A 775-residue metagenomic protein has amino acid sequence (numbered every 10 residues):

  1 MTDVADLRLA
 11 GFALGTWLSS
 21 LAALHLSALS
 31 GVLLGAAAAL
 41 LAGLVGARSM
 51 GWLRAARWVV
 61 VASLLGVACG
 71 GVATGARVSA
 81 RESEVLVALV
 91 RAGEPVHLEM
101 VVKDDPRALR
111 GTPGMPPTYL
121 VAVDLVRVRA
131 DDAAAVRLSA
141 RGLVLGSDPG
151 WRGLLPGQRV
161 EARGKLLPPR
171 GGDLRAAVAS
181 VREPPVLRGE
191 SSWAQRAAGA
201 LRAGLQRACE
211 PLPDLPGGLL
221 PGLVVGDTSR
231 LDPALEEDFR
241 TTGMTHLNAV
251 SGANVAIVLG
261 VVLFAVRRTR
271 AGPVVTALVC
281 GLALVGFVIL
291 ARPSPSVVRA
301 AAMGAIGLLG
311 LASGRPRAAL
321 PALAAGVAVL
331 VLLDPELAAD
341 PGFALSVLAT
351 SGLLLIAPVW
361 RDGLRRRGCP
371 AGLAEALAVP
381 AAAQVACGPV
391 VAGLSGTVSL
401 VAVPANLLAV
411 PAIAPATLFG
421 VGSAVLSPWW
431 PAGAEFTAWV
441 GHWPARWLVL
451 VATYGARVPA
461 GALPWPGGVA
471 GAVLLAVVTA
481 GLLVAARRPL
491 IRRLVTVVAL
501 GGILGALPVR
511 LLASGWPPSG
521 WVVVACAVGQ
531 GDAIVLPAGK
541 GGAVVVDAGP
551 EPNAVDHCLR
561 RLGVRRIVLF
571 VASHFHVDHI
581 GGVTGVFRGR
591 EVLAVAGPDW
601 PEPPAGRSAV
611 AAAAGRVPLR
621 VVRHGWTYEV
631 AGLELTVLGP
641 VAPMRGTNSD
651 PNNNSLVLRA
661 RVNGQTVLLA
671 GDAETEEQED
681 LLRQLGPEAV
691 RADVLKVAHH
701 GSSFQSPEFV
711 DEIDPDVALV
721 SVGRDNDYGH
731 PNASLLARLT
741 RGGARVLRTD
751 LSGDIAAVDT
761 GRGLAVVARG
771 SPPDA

Functional and structural regions predicted by a protein language model:
M1-L21, L167-A300, L308, V546 (+6 more regions): Aromatic-rich juxtamembrane segments at the membrane interface
T2-A5, W52, W58-H246, H557 (+6 more regions): Membrane-interface helix/helix-cap signal primarily in integral membrane proteins
V4, P149-R163, G189-W193, D232-E236 (+5 more regions): Non-globular, low-confidence helical/coil segments that flank catalytic cores
S19, D232-A402, W465-P518, D599 (+5 more regions): Hydrophobic alpha-helical transmembrane segments in multi-pass membrane proteins
L21-S30: Short, hydrophobic transmembrane alpha-helix segments
L33-V61, A470-V497: Cytosolic-side transmembrane helix boundary signature
G352-A460, D716-S721: Alpha-helical transmembrane segments of multi-pass integral membrane proteins
